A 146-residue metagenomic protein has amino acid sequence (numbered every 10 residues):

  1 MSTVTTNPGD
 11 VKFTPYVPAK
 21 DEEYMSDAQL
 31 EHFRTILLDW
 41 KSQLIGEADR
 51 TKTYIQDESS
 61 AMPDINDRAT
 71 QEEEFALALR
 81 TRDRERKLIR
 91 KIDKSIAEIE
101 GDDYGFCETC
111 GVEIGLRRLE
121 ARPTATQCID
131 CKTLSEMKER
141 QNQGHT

Functional and structural regions predicted by a protein language model:
S2-G101, E139-T146: Interaction interfaces in information-processing and related assembly proteins
R86, Y104, A125-C128: Residues immediately within or flanking Cys/His clusters that coordinate Zn2+ in small zinc-binding modules
D102, G111-V112: RING/U-box catalytic core of ubiquitin/SUMO E3 ligases
T109-C110, D130: Short, cysteine/histidine-rich loop/knuckle motifs that typically chelate Zn2+
I114, S135: Cys/His-rich microdomains that often coordinate metals
R117-A121, K138-R140: Short Cys/His-rich "knuckle" micro-motifs
A121-T124, G144-H145: Topology signature of small-to-medium multi-pass alpha-helical membrane proteins
